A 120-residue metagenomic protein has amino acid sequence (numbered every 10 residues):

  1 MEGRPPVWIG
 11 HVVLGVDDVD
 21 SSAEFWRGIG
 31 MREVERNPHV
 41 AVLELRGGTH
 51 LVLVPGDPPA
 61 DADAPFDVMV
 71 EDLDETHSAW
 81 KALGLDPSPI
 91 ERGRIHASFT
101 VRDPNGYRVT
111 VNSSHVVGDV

Functional and structural regions predicted by a protein language model:
M1, G28-I29, L53-P55, D86-P87: A generic local structural motif
M1-P5, S78-V120: Vicinal oxygen chelate
P6-V7, V13-H50: Core segments of cupin and vicinal oxygen chelate
W8-D17, A41, D57-L83, A97-R102: Vicinal oxygen chelate
R32-A64, R108-S114: Conserved short beta-strand elements that form part of the metal-binding/catalytic scaffold of enzyme active sites
L51, D74-T76, D119: Residue-level signal for secondary-structure boundary sites
